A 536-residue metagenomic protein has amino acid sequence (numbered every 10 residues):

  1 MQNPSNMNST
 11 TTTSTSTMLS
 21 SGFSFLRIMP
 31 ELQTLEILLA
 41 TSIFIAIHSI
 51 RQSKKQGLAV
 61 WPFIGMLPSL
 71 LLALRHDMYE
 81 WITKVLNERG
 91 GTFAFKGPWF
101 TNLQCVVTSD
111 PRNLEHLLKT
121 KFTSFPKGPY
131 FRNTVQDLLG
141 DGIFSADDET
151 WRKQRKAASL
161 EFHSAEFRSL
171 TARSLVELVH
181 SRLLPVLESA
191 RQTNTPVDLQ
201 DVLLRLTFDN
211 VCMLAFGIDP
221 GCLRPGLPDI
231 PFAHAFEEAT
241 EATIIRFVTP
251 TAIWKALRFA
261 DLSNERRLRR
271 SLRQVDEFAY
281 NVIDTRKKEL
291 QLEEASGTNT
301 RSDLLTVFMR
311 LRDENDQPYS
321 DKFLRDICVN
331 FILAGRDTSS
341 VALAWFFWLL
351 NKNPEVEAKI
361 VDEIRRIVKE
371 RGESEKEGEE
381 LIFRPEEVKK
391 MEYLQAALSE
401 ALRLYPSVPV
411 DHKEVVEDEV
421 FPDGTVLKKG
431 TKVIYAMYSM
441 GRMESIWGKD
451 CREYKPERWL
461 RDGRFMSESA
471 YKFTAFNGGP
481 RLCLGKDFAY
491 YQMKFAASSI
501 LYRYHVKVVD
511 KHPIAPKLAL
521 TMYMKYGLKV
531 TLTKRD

Functional and structural regions predicted by a protein language model:
Q2-F44, K96-V106, E166-E177, L187-M213 (+6 more regions): Cytochrome P450
Q2-N8, S16-K153, S174-P185, S271-Q274 (+2 more regions): N-terminal membrane-proximal hinge/A-helix region immediately C-terminal to the signal-anchor transmembrane segment
S69-F93, Q274-N281, E379-T425: Conserved cytochrome P450 K-helix E-x-x-R motif and the immediately C-terminal K′/meander segment
L160, W459-M493, A519: Cytochrome P450 heme-thiolate "Cys pocket" and heme-binding signature region
H163-A165, A239-I245, R267-L343, K369-E387 (+4 more regions): Conserved cytochrome P450 catalytic core segment spanning the I/J/K helices
T207, V211, F216, S271 (+7 more regions): Central I-helix of cytochrome P450 enzymes
P354-V356, V433, K486-M522: Cytochrome P450 heme-binding "Cys pocket" and the immediately downstream C-terminal segment
Y405, Y435-R464: Conserved cytochrome P450 K-helix/beta-meander segment immediately N-terminal to the heme-binding cysteine loop
